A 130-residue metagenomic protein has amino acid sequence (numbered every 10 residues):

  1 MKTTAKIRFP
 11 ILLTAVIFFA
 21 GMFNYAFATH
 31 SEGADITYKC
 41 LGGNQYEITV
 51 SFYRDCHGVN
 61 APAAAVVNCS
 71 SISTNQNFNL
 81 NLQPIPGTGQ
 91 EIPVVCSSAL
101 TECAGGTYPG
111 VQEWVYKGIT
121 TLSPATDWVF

Functional and structural regions predicted by a protein language model:
M1-E32: Bacterial Sec-dependent N-terminal signal peptides
F27-F130: Extracellular distal adhesion/interaction modules in secreted or cell-surface proteins
